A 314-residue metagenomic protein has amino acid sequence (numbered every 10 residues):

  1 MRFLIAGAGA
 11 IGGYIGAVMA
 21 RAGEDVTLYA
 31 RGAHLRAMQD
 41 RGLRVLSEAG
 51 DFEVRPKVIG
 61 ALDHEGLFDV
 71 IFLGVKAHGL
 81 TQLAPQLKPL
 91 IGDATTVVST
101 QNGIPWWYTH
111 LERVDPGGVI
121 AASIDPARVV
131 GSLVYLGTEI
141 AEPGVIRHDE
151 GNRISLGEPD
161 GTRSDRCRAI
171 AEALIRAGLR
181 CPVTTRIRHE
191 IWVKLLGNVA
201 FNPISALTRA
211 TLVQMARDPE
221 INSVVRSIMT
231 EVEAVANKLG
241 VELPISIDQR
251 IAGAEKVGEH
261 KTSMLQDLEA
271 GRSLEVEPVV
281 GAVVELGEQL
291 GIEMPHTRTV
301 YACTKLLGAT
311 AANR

Functional and structural regions predicted by a protein language model:
M1-S47: NAD(P)+-binding Rossmann beta1-loop-alpha1 motif at the extreme N-terminus of oxidoreductases
L28-A30, L156, V284: Short internal beta-strands
Y29, E48, I59-A61, S132-V134 (+1 more regions): Conserved beta-strand termini and adjacent loop/short-helix elements that scaffold enzyme active sites in alpha/beta
A37, L90, A122-L136, A141-K194 (+2 more regions): Internal alpha-helical scaffold of NAD(P)-dependent oxidoreductase catalytic cores
R44-S47, D115-G117, I146-E150, V199-F201 (+1 more regions): Short, hinge-like loop/turn segments at secondary-structure boundaries
F52-E142: Rossmann-like NAD(P)(H) cofactor-binding subdomain of soluble oxidoreductases
N222-R314: NAD(P)-dependent Rossmann-like dehydrogenase/reductase catalytic/cofactor-binding core
